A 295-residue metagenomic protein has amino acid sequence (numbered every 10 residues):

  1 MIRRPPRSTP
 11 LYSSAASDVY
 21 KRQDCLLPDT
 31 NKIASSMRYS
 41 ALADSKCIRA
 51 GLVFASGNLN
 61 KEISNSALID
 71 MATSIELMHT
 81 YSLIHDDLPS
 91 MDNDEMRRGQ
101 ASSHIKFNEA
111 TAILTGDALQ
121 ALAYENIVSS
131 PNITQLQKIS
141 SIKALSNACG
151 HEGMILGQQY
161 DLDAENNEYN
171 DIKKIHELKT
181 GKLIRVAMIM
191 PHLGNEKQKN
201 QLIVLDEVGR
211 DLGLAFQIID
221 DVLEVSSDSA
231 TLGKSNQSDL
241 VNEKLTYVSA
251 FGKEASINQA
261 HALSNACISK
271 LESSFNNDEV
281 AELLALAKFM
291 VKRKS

Functional and structural regions predicted by a protein language model:
M1-Y20: Single conserved hydrophobic/aromatic residue that forms the stacking wall/gate of nucleotide- or nucleobase-binding
S17, K21-C25, R38: Extended low-complexity intrinsically disordered regions
L27-K270, E279-V291: Mg2+-dependent prenyl diphosphate-binding active-site environment of isoprenoid biosynthetic enzymes
S274-N276: Short helix-capping segments at alpha-helix termini
K294-S295: Short cytosolic juxtamembrane segments of multi-pass membrane proteins
